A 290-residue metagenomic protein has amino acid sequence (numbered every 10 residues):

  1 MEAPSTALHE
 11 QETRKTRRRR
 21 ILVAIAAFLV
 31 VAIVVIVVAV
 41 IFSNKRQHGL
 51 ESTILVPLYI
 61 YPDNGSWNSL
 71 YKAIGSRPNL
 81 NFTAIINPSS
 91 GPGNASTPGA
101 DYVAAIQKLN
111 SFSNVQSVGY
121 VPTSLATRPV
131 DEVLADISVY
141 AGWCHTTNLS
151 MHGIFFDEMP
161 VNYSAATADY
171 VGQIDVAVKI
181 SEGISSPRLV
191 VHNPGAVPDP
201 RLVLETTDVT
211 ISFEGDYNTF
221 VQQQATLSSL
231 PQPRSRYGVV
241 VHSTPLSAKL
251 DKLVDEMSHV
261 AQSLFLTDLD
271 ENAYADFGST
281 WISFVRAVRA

Functional and structural regions predicted by a protein language model:
M1-R18: Intrinsically disordered cytoplasmic terminal tails of membrane proteins
A3, I36-V37, T53: N-terminal functional modules and adjacent low-complexity/disordered segments of proteins
R18-L22, N44-A290: Glycan-processing catalytic domains of CAZymes
I21-F42: Single-pass type I membrane protein transmembrane segment
